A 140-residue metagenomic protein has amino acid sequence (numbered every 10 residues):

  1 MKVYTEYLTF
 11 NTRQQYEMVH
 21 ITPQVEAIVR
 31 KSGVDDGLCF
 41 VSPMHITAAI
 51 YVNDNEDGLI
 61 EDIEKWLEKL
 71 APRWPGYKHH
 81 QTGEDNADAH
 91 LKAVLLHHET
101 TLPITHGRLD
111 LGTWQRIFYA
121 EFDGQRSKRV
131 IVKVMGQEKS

Functional and structural regions predicted by a protein language model:
M1-S140: Active-site histidine-anchored catalytic micro-motif
